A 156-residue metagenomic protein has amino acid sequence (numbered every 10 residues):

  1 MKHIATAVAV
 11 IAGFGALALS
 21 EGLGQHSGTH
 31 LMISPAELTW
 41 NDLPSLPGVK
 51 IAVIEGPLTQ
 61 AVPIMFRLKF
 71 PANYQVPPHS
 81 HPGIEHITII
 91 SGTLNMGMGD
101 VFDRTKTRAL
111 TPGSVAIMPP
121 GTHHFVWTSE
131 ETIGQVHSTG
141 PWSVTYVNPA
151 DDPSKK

Functional and structural regions predicted by a protein language model:
M1-I4: Positively charged n-region of N-terminal signal peptides that target proteins for export
A7-A18: Bacterial N-terminal signal peptides
L19-I64, P149-K156: A short, N-terminal "cap"/entry segment at the start of jelly-roll beta-barrel domains of the cupin/DSBH fold
T29-L31, T105, F125-K156: Double-stranded beta-helix
L46, L58-P63, P77-T88: His-enriched metal-coordination microenvironments in redox/metal-binding proteins
T59, L94, D100-G121: Short acidic-glycine-tyrosine-enriched beta hairpin
P71-Y74, S80-V101: Glycine- and acidic-residue-biased ligand/ion/polar-headgroup-sensing regions
V76-P78, M96-G97, M118, H123-S129: Short beta-strand His + acidic residue motifs that chelate non-heme Fe in jelly-roll/DSBH and cupin folds
